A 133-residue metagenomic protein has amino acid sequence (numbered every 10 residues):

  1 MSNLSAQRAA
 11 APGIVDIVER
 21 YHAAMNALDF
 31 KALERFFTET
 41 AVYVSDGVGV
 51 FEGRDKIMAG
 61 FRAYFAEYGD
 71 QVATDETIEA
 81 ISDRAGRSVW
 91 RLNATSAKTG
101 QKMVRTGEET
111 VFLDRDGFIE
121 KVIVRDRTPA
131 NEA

Functional and structural regions predicted by a protein language model:
M1-E39, A133: Short, low-complexity N-terminal intrinsically disordered segments enriched in polar/charged residues
S2-A9, G13, V44, M58-A133: A beta-strand edge to alpha-helix "cap/lid" segment located at domain peripheries
G47-V50: Short histidine/acidic/glycine/proline-rich micro-motifs that form metal- and phosphate-coordinating active-site loops
E52-G53, K121: Generic structural "secondary-structure junction" signal
